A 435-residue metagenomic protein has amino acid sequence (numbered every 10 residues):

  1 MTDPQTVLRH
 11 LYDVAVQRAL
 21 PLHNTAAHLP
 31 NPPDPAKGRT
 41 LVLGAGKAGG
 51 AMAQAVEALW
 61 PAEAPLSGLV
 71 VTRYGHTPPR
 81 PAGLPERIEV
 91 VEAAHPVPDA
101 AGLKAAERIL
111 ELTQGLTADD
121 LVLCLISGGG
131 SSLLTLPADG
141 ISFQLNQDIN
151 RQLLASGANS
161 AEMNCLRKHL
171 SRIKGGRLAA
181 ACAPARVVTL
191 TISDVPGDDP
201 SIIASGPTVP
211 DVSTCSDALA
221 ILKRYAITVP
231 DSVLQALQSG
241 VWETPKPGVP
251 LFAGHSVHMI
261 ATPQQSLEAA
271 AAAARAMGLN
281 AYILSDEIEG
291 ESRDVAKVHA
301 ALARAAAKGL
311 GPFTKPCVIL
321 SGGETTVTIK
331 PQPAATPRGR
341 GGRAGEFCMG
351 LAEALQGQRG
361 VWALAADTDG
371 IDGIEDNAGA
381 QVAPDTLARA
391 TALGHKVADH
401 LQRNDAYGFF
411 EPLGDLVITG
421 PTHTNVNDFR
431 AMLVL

Functional and structural regions predicted by a protein language model:
M1-L41, G50-W60, G68, V97-A118 (+2 more regions): N-terminal glycine-/serine-/threonine-rich phosphate-binding loop
A55-A64, A82-V90, Q114, P137-D148 (+5 more regions): A glycine- and small-aliphatic-rich helix-loop capping segment at beta-alpha/alpha-beta transitions that lines
T72-A118, L166-R167: Glycine-rich oxoanion-binding loops at beta->alpha junctions
A101-K104, L110-I202, P207-P210, A388 (+4 more regions): Glycine-rich, mobile lid/loop segments that gate access to catalytic sites or pores
I141-N159, D211-I227, Q332-A363: Gly/Ser/Thr-rich active-site loops/lids in small-molecule metabolic enzymes that frequently grip phosphoryl groups
C182-V188, P210-V298: Accessory alpha-helical/coil subdomains and C-terminal extensions that flank or cap enzyme catalytic cores
G278-A365: Active-site segments that bind and position negatively charged phosphate/pyrophosphate groups
P337-G341, E346-L435: Internal helix-turn-beta structural module
